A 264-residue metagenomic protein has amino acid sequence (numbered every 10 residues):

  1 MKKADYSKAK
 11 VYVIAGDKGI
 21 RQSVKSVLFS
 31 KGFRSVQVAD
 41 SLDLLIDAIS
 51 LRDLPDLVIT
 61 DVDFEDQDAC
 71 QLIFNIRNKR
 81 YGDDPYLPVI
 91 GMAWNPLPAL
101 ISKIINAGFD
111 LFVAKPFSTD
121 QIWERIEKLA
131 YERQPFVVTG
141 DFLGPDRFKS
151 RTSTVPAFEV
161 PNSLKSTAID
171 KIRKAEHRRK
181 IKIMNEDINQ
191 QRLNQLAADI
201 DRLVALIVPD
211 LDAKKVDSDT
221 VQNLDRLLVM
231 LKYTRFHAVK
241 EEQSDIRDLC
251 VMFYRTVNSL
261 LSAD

Functional and structural regions predicted by a protein language model:
G16-D43: Two-component/phosphorelay signaling modules centered on CheY-like receiver
R21, P55-P85: Conserved phosphotransfer microenvironments
S23, P85, F117-I126, A130 (+1 more regions): C-terminal output helix
V38-L57, D61: Acidic, metal-coordinating helix/loop segments flanking the phosphotransfer/catalytic sites of two-component signaling
P55, I104-D110: As written
Y131-D199: CheY-like receiver
L196-D264: Flexible loop/N-cap segments at domain edges
